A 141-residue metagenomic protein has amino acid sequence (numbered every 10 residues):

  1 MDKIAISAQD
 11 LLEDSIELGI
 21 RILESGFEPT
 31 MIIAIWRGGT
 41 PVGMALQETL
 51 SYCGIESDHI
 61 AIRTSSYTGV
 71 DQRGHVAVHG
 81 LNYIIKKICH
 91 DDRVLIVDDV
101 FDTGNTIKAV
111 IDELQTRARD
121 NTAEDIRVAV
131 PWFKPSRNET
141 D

Functional and structural regions predicted by a protein language model:
M1-D141: PRPP-associated nucleotide enzymes
